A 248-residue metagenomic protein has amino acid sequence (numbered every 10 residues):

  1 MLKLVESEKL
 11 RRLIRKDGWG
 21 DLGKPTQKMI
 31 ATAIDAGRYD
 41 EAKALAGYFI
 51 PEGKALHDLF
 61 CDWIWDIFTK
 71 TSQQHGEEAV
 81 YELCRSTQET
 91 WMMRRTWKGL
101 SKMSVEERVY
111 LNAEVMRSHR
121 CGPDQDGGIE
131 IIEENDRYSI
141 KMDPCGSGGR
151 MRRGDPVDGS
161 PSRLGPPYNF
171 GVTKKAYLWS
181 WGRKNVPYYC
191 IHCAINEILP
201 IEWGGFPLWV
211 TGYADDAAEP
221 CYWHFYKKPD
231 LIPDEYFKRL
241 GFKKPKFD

Functional and structural regions predicted by a protein language model:
M1-P220, K228-D248: N-terminal accessory segment detector
W223: An acidic-aromatic pocket/loop used at catalytic or ligand-binding sites
